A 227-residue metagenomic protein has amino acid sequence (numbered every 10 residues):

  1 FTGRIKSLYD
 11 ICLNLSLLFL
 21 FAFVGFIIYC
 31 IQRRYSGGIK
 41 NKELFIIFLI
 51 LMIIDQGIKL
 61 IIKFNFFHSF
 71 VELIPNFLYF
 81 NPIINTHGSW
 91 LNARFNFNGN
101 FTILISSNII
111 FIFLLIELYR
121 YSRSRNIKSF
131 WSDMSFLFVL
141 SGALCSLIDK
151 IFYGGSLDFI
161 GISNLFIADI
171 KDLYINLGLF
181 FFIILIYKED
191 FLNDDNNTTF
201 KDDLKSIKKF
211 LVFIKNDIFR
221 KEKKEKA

Functional and structural regions predicted by a protein language model:
F1-A227: Alpha-helical transmembrane bundles and membrane-interface segments of multipass inner-membrane proteins
